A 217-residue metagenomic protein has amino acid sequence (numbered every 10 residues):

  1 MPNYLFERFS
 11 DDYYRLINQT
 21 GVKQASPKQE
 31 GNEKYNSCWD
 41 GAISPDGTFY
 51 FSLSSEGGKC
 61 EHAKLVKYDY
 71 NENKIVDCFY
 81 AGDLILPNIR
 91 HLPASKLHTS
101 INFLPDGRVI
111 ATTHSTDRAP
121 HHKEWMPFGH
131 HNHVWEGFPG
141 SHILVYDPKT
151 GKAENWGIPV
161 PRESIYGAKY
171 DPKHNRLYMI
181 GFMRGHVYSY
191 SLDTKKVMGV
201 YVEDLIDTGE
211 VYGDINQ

Functional and structural regions predicted by a protein language model:
M1-K34: A short helix->beta-strand "capping" segment at the edge of beta-propeller domains
A25-A63: Beta-strand-rich domains and repeat architectures in extracellular enzymes and scaffolds, especially beta-propellers
K28-E33, F79-G82, I89-P93, W156-P161 (+1 more regions): Surface loop/turn motifs at the tips and blade-to-blade linkers of beta-strand repeat domains
N36-D40, P87-I101, E163-K169, T208-Q217: Repeated scaffold domains used in trafficking and secretory/extracellular systems, primarily beta-propellers
S37-C38, A63-K64, N73-D106, H114-T116: Blade-loop segments of beta-propeller domains
I43-D46, F103-D106, D171-H174: Residue-level detector of Asp-centered blade-edge/turn motifs that repeat once per structural unit in beta-propeller
S54-H62, A111-F138: Short, conserved, GDST-rich strand-edge loop motifs in beta-rich repeat architectures
K64-N73, G129-P148, S189: Beta-propeller blade signature
